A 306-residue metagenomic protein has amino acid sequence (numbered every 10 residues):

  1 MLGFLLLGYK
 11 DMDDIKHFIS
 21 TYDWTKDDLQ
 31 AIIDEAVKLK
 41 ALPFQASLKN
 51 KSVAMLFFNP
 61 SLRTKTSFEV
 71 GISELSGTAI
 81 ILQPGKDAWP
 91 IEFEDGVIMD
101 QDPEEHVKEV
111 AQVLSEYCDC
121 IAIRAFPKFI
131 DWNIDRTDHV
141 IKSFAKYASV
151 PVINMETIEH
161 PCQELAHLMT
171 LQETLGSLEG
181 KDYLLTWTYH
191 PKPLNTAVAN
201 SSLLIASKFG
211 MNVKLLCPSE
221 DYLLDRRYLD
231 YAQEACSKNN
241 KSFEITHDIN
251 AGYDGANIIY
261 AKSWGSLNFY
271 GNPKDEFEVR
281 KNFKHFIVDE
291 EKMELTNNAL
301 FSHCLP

Functional and structural regions predicted by a protein language model:
Y9-T66, V70: Positively charged, low-complexity intrinsically disordered leader regions
A46-M55, S61-Q172: Phosphate/diphosphate ligand-binding glycine-rich loop within oxidoreductases
L48-V53, E179-K181, N298: Phosphate-coordination loops involved in phosphoryl transfer and adenosine-cofactor binding
F58-S73, Q172-A261: Glycine-rich phosphate/diphosphate-binding loop of Rossmann-like nucleotide-binding domains
E105, T137-D138, A197-S201, R280-I287: Charged helix-capping and loop-helix junction motifs
A148-V150, M211, L295-L300: A short helix->loop->beta-strand "cap" motif at the edges of active sites that frequently abuts
Q233-P306: Rossmann-like adenosine-cofactor binding region
